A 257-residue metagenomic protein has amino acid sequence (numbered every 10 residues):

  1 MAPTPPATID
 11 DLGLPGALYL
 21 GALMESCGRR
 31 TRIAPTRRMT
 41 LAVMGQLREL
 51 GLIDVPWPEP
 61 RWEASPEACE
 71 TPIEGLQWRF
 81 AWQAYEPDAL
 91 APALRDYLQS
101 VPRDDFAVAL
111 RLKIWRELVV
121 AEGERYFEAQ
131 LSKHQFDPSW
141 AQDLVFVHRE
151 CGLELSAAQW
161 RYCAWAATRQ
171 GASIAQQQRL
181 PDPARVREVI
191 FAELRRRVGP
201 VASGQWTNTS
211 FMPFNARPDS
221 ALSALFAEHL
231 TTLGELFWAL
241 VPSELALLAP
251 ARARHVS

Functional and structural regions predicted by a protein language model:
M1-S257: Basic, alpha-helical nucleic-acid-binding regions used in initiation and control of genome expression
